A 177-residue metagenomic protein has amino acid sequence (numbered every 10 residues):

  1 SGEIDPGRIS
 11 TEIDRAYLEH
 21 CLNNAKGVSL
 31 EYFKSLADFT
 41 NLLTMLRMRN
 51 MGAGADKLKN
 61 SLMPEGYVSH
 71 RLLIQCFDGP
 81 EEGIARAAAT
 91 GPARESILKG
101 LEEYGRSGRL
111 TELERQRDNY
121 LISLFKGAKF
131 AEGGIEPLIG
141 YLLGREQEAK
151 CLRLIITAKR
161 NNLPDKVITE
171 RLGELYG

Functional and structural regions predicted by a protein language model:
S1-G177: Extended alpha-helical surfaces
